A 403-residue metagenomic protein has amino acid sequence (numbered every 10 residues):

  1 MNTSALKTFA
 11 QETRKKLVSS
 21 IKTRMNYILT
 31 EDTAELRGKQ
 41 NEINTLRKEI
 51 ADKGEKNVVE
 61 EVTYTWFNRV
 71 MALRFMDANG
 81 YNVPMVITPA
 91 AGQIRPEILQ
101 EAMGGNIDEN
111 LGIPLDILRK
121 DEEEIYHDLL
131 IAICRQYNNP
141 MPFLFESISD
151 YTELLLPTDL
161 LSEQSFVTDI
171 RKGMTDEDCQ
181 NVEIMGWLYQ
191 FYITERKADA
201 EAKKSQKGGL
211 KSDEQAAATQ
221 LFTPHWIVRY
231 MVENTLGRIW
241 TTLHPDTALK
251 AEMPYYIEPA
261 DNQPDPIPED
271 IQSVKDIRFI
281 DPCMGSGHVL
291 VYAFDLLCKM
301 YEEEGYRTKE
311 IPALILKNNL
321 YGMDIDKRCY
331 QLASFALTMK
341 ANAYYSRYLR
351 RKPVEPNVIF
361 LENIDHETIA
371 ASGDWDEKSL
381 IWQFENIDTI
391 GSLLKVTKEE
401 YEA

Functional and structural regions predicted by a protein language model:
M1-W240, T338-N363: Non-catalytic, mostly N-terminal accessory regions of nucleic-acid modification and defense proteins
K204-A403: SAM-dependent methyltransferase catalytic region
